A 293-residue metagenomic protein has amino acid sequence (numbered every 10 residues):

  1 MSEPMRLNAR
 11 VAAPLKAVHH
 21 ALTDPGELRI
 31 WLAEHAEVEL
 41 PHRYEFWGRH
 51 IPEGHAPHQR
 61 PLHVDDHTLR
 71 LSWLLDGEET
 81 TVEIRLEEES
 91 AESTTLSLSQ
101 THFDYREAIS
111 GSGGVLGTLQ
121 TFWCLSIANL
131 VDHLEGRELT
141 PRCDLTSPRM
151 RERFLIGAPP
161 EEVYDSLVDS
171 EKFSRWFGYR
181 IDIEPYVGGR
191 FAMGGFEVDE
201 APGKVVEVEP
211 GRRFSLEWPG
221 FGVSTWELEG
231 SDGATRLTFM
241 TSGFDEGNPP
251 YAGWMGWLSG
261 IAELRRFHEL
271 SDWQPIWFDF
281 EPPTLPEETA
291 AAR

Functional and structural regions predicted by a protein language model:
M1-E37, L125, N129-D182: Hydrophobic ligand-binding cavity/cleft-lining segments
P4, T68-C124, V206-E207, R213-L264 (+1 more regions): Beta-strand/loop substructures that line and gate deep hydrophobic ligand-binding cavities in soluble
N8-R10, R85, R153-L155, A192 (+2 more regions): Generic structural detector for well-ordered beta-strands
P25-T81, K172-V223, G230-D232, T289-R293: Glycine-rich portal/gate segments that line the openings of hydrophobic small-molecule binding cavities
E34, G48-R49, C124-I127, G194 (+2 more regions): Short, surface-exposed, polar/charged, turn-prone segments marking secondary-structure boundaries
L40-H42, H50-P52, I127-H133, E184-V187 (+4 more regions): Short C-terminal domain-edge/linker segments immediately following a structured domain
D132-L155, R266-R293: Short, highly charged C-terminal tails/helix-capping segments
